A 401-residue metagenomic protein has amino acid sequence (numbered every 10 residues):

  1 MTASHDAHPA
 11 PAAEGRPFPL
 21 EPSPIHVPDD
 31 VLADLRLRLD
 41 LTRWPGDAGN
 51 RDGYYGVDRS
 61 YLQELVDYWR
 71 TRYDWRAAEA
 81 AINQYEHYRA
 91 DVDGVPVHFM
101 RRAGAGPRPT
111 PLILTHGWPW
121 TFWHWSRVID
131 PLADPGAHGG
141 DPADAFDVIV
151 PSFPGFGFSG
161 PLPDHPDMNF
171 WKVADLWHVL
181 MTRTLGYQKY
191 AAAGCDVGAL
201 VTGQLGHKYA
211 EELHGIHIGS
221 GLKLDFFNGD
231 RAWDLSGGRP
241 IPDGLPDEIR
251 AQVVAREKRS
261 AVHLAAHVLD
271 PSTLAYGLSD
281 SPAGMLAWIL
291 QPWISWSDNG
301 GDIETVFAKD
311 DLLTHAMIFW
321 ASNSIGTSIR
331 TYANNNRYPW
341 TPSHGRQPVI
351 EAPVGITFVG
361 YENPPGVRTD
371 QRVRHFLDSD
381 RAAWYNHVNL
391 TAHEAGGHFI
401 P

Functional and structural regions predicted by a protein language model:
L32-A103, R108, W320-N323, T327-P342: Non-catalytic accessory segments flanking enzyme active sites
W75-A77, W123, G140, F153-M168 (+1 more regions): Glycine-rich "HGGG/HGxG" loop immediately N-terminal to the catalytic nucleophile of the alpha/beta-hydrolase
R108-G117: Short beta-strand element of the alpha/beta-hydrolase
W118-D130: The serine-hydrolase catalytic nucleophile loop
L132-F158: Conserved alpha/beta-hydrolase
W171, Q204-A275: A catalytic-pocket lid/entrance helix-loop region that shapes and gates access to the active site across common
W171-Y190, L200-V201, K208: Conserved acidic catalytic loop of the alpha/beta-hydrolase fold
H267-P401: C-terminal subdomain of alpha/beta-hydrolase-fold enzymes, centered on the catalytic histidine and its supporting
